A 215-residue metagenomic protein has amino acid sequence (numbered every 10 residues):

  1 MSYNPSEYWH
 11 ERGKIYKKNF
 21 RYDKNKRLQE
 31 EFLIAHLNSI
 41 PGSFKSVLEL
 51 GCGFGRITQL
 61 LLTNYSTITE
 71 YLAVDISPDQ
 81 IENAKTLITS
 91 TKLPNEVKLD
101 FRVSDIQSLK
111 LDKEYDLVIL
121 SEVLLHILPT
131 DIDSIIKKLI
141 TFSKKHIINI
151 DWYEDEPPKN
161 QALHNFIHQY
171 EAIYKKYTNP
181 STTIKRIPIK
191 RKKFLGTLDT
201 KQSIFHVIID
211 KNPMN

Functional and structural regions predicted by a protein language model:
M1-L111, I127-N215: Class I (Rossmann-like) S-adenosyl-L-methionine-dependent methyltransferase catalytic domain, capturing the SAM-binding
I119: A conserved beta-strand element that flanks and buttresses the S-adenosyl-L-methionine
E122-H126: Short catalytic micro-motifs in class I SAM-dependent methyltransferases
